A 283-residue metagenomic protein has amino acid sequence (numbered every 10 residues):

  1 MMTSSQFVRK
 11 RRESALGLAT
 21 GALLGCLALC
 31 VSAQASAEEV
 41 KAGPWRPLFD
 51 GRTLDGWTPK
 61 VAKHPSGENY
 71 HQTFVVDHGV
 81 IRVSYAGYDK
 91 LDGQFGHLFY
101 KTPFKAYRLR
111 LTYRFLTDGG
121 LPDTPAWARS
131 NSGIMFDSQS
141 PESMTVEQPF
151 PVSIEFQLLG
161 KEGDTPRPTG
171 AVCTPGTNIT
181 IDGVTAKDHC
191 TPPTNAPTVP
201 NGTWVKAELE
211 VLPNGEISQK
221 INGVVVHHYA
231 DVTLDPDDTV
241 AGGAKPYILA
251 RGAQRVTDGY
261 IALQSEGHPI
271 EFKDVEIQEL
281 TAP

Functional and structural regions predicted by a protein language model:
M1-L16: N-terminal secretory signal peptides that target proteins for export/translocation
S5-V8, L29, A33: Short, low-complexity, intrinsically disordered N-terminal modules that encode targeting/processing signals
G17-C30: Bacterial N-terminal signal peptides
A35-P283: Carbohydrate-interacting regions of secretory-pathway proteins
